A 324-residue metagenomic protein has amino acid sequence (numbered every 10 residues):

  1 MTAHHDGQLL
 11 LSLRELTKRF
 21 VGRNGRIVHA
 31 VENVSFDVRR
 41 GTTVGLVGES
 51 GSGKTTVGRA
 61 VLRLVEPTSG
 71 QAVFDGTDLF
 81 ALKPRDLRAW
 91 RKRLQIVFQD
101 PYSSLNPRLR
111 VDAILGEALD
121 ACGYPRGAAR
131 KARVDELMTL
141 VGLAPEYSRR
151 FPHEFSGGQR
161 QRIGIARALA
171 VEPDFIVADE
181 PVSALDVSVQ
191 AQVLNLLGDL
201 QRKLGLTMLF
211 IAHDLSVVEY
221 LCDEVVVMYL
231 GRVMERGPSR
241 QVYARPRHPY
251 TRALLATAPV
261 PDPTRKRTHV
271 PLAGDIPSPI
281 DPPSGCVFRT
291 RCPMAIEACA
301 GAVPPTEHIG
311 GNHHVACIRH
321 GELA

Functional and structural regions predicted by a protein language model:
M1-A244, A256, V315, G321-A324: ABC transporter nucleotide-binding domains
A3-L9, I27, R236-A324: Short catalytic/signature loops enriched in Gly
